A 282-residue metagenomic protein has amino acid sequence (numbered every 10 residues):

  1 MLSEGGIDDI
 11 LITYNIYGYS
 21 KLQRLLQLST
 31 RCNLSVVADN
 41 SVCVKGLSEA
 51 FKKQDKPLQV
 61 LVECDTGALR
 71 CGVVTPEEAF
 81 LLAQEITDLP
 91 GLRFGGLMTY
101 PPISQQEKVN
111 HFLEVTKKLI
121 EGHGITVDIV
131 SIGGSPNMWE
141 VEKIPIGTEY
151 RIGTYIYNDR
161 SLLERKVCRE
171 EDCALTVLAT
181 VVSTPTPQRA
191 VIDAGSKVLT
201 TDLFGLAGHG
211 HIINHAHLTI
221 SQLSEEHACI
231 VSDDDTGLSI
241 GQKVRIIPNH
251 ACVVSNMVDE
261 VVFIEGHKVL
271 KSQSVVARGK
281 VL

Functional and structural regions predicted by a protein language model:
M1-G5, K53, E140-G147, S239: Short loop/helix-cap segments at secondary-structure boundaries that form the rim of catalytic
M1-S104: Active-site-proximal beta-alpha core segment in soluble small-molecule metabolic enzymes
Y14-S20, C64-T66, T154-Y157, C252 (+1 more regions): Short, acidic/turn-prone active-site loops that include or flank metal/cofactor- and phosphate-binding residues
T30, E49-K56, Q84-G91, T99 (+5 more regions): Generic secondary-structure signature for well-ordered alpha-helical cores
Q59, D65-R169: Active-site loop/helix belt of alpha/beta enzymes
P136-H215: Active-site loop ensemble at the mouth of alpha/beta enzyme cores that anchors a bound cofactor
T186-L282: C-terminal accessory subdomain/extension
